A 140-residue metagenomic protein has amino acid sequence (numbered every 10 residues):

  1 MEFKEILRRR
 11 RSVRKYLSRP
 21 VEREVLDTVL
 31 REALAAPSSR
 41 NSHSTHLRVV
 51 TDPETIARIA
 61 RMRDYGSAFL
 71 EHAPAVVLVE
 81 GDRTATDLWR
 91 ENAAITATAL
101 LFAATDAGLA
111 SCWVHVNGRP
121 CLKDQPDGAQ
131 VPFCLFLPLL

Functional and structural regions predicted by a protein language model:
M1-L140: Acidic, surface-exposed loops and disordered segments
